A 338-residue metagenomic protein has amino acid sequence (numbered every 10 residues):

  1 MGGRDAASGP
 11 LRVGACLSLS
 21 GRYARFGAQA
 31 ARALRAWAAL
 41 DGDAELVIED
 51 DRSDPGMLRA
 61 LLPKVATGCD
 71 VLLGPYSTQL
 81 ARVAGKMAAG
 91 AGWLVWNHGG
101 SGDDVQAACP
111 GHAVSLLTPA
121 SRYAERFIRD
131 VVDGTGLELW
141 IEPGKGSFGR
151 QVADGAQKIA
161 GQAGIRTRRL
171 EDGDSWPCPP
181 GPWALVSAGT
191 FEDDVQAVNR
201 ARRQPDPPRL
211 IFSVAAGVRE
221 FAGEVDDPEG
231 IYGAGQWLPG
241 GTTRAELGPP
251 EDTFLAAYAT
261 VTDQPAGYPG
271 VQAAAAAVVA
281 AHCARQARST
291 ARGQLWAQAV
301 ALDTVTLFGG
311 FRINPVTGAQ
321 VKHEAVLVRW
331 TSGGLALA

Functional and structural regions predicted by a protein language model:
M1-A338: Extracytosolic ligand-binding ectodomains
